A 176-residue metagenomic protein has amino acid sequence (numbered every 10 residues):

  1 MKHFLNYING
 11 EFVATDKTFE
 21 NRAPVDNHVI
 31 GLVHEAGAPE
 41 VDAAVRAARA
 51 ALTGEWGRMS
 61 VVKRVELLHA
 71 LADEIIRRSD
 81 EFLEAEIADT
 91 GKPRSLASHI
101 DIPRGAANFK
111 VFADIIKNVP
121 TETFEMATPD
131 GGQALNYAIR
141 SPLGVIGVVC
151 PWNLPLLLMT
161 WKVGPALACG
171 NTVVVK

Functional and structural regions predicted by a protein language model:
M1-A134: N-terminal Rossmann-like NAD(P)+-binding subdomain of aldehyde/semialdehyde dehydrogenases
F124-K176: Conserved small-residue-rich beta-alpha loop and adjacent elements that most often cradle the phosphate/pyrophosphate
